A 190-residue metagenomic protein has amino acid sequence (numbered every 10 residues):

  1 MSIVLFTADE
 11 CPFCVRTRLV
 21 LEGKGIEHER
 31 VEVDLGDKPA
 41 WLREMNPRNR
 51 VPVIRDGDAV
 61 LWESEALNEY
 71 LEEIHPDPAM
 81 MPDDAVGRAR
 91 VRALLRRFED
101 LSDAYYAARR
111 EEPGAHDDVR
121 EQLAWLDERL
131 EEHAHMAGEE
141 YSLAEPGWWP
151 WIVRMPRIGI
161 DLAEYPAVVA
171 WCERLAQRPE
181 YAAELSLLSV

Functional and structural regions predicted by a protein language model:
M1-D127, E131-A134: GST-like domain detector, emphasizing the conserved glutathione-binding G-site in the N-terminal thioredoxin-like
G36, A170, V190: Positions that flank functional sites
V86, L95-L187: GST-like fold's C-terminal all-alpha helical module
